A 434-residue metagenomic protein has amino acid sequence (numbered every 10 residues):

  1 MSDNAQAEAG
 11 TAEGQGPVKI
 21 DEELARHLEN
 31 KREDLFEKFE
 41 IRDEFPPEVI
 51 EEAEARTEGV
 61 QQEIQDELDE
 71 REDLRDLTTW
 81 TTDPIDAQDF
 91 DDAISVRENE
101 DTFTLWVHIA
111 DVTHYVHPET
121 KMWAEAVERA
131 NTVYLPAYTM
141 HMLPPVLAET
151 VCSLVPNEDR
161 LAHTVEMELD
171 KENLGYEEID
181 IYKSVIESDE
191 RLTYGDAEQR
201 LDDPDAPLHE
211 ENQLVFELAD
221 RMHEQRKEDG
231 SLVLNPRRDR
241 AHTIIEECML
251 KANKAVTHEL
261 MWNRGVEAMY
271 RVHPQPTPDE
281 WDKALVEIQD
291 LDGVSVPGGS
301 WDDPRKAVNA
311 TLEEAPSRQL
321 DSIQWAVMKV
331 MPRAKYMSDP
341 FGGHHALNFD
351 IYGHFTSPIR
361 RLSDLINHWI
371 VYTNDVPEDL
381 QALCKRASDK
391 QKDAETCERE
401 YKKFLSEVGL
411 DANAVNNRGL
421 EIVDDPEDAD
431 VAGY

Functional and structural regions predicted by a protein language model:
S2-K38, E48-Y434: Electropositive polyanion-binding surfaces
